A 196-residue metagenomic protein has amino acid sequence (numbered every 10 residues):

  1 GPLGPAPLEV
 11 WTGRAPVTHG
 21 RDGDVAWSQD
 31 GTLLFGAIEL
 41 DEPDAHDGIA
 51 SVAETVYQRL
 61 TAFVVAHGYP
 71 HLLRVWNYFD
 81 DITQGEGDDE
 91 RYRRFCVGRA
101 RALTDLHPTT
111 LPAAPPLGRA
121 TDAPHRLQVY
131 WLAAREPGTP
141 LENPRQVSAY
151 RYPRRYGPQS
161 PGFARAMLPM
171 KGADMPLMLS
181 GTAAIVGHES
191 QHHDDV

Functional and structural regions predicted by a protein language model:
G1-F79, T83-V196: N-terminal presequence-like segments and the immediate start of the first folded domain
